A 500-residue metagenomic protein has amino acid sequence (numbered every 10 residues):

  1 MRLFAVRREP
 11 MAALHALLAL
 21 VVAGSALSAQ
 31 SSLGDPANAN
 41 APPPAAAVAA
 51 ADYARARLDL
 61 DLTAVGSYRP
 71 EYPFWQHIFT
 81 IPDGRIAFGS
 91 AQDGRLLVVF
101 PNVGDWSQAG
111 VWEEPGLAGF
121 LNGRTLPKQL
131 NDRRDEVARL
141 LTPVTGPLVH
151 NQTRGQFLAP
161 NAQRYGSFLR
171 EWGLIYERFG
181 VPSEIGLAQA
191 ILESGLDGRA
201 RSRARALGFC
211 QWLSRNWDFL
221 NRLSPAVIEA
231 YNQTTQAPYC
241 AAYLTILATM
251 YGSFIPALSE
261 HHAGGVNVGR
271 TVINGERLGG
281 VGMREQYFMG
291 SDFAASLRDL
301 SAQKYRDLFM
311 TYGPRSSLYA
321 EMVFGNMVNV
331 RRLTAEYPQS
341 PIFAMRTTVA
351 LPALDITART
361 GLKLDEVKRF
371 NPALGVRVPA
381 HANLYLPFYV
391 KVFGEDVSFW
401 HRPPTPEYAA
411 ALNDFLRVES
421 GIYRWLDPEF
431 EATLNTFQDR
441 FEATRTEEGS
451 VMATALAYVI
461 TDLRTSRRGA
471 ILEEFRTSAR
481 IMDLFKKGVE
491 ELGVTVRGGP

Functional and structural regions predicted by a protein language model:
M1-R8, L14-A188, A200, V272-G279 (+3 more regions): Cell-wall glycan-active module
L174, A242-T249, G325: Short glycine/serine- and small hydrophobic-enriched flexible loop segments
I191-L196, F209-R222, A263-N267, G325-N329: Glycine-rich, acidic and aromatic/proline-enriched surface loops and short helix-turn segments that act as binding
S194-R203, D218, L247, G265-R277 (+1 more regions): Secretory-pathway/luminal and periplasmic proteins that interact with or process carbohydrate-rich
A200-G208, V227-T235, T311: Alpha-helix capping and helix-loop boundary segments enriched in small/acidic/polar residues
A204-P225, A237-L244, E285, M289-L297: Substrate-binding/active-site groove segments that recognize and process beta-1,4-linked N-acetyl-hexosamine
G252-S259: Zinc-dependent metallopeptidase catalytic helix centered on the HExxH motif and its immediate flanking segment
